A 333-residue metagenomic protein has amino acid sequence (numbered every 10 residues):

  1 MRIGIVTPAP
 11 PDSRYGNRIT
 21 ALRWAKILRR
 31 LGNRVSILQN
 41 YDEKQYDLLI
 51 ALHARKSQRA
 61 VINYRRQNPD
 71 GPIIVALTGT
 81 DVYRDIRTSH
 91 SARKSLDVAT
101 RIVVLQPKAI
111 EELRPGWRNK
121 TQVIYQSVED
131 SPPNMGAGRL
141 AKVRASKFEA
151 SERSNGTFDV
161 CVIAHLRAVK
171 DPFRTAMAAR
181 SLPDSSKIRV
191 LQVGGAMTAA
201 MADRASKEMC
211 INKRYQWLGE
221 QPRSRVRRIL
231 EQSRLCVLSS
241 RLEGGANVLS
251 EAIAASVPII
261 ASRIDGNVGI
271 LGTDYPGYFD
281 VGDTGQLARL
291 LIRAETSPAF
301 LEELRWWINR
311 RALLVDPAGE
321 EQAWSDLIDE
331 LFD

Functional and structural regions predicted by a protein language model:
G16, T296-E330: A charged, aromatic-enriched C-terminal amphipathic alpha-helix characteristic of glycosyltransferases across folds
L96, E220-Q221, R228-S233: Short alpha-helical donor nucleotide-sugar binding micro-motif in glycosyltransferases
A99-P132: A short, active-site helix/loop in glycosyltransferases that binds the activated sugar's phosphate group
E149-K170, T175-R180, V190-V193: Conserved donor-binding/catalytic core segment of Leloir-type glycosyltransferases
A202-Q221: Nucleotide-activated donor-binding/catalytic signature segment of Leloir-type glycosyltransferases, i.e., the conserved
R241: Aromatic "clamp/platform" in nucleotide-sugar-dependent glycosyltransferases that forms part of the donor/acceptor
P258-A261: Short hydrophobic beta-strand element within catalytic cores of glycosyltransferases and related nucleotide-activated
T273-G285, R293-A299: Conserved acidic donor-binding segment of nucleotide-sugar-dependent glycosyltransferases
